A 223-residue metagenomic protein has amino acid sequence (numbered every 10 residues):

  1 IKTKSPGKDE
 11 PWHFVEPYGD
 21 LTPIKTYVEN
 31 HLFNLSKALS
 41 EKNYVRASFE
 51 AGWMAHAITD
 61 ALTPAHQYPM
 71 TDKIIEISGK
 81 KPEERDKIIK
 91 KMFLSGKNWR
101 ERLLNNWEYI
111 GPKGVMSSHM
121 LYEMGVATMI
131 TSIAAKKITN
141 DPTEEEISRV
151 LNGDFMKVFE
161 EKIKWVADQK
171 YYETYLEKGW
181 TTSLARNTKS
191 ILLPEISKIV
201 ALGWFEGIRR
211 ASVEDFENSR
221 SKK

Functional and structural regions predicted by a protein language model:
I1-F49, Q67-K223: N-terminal, motif-rich segments that launch catalysis or mediate targeting to/interaction with membranes, typified by
A47-T59: Short alpha-helix carrying the canonical HExxH Zn2+-binding catalytic motif
T59, T63-Q67: Active-site-flanking alpha-helical
